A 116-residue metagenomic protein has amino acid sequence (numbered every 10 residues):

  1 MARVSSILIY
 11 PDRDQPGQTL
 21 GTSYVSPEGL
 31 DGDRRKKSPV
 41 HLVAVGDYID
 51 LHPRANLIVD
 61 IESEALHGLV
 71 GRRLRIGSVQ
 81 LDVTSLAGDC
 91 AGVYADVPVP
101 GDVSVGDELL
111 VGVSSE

Functional and structural regions predicted by a protein language model:
M1-E116: Metal-cofactor-dependent catalytic cores
